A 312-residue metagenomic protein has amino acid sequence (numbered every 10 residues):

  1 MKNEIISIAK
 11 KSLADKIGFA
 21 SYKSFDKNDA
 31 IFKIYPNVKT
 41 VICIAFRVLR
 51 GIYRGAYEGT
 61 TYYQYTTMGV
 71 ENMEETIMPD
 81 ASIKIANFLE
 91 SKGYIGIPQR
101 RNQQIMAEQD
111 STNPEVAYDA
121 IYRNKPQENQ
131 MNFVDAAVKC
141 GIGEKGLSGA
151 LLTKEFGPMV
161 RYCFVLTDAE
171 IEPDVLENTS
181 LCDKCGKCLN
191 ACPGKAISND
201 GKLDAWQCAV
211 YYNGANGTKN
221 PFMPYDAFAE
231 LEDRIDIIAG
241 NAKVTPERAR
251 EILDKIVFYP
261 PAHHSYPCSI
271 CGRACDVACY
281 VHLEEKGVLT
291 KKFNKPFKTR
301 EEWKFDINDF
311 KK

Functional and structural regions predicted by a protein language model:
M1-K84: Non-catalytic, usually N-terminal nucleic-acid engagement modules in DNA/RNA processing proteins
L13-A14, Y94, D309-K311: Feature captures the RNA virus RNA-dependent RNA polymerase
M73-L283, K291-R300: Catalytic cores of enzyme domains
N294-K312: Long, compositionally biased intrinsically disordered regions
